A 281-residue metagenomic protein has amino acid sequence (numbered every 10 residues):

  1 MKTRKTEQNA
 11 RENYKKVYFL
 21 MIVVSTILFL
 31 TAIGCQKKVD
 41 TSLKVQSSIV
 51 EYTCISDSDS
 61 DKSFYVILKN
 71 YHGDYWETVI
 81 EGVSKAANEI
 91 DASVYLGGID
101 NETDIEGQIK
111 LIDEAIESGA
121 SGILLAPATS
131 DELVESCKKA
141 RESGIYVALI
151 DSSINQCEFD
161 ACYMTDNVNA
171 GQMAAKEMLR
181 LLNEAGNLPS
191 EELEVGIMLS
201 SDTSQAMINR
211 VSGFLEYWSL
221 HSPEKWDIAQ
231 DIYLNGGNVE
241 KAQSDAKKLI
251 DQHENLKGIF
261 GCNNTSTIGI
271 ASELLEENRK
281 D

Functional and structural regions predicted by a protein language model:
K2, Y14-Y18, C35-D281: A residue-level marker of the well-folded mature domains of exported/periplasmic proteins
R11, K15-T26: Sec-dependent N-terminal signal peptides
L30-A32: Bacterial Sec-type N-terminal signal peptides, specifically the leucine/valine-rich hydrophobic h-region
